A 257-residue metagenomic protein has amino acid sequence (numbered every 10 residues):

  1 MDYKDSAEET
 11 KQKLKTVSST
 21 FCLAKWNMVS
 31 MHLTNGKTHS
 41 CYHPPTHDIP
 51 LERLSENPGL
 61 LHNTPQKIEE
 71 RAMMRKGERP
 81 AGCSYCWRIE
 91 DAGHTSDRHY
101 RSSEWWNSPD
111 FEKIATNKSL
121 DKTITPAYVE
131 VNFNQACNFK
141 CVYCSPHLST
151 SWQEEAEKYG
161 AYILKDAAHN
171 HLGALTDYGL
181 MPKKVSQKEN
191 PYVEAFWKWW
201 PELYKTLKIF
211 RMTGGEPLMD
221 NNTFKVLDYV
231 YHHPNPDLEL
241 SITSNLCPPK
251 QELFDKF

Functional and structural regions predicted by a protein language model:
D2-E104, P109: Accessory C-terminal segments flanking Radical SAM cores
K4-E9, K15, S19-L33, K37-H39 (+7 more regions): Class I S-adenosyl-L-methionine
L23, N27-S40, K118-H147, K208-R211: N-terminal pre-triad scaffold of radical SAM enzymes
K67-A72, D110-L120, E189-P201, E252-D255: A Trp-anchored, charged/polar loop motif used as the substrate-binding/catalytic surface of acyl/ester-handling
W87-D91, C144-T150: Detector for the c-type heme attachment site
G93-A127, C137-F139, G160: Recognition helices and adjacent regulatory flanks at domain boundaries
P126-A136, H147-P191, Y204-D220, H233-Q251: Core AdoMet radical
F224-D228, Q251-F257: Distinct, well-ordered alpha-helical segments
